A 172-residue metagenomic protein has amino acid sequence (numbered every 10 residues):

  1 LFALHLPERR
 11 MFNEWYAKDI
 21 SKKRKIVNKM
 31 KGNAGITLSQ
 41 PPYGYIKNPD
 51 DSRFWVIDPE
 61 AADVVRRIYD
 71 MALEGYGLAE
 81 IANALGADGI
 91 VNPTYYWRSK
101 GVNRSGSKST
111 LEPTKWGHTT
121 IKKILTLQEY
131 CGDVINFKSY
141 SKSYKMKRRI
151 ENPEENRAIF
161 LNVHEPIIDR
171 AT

Functional and structural regions predicted by a protein language model:
L1-T172: Conserved catalytic breakage-reunion loop centered on the nucleophilic residue
